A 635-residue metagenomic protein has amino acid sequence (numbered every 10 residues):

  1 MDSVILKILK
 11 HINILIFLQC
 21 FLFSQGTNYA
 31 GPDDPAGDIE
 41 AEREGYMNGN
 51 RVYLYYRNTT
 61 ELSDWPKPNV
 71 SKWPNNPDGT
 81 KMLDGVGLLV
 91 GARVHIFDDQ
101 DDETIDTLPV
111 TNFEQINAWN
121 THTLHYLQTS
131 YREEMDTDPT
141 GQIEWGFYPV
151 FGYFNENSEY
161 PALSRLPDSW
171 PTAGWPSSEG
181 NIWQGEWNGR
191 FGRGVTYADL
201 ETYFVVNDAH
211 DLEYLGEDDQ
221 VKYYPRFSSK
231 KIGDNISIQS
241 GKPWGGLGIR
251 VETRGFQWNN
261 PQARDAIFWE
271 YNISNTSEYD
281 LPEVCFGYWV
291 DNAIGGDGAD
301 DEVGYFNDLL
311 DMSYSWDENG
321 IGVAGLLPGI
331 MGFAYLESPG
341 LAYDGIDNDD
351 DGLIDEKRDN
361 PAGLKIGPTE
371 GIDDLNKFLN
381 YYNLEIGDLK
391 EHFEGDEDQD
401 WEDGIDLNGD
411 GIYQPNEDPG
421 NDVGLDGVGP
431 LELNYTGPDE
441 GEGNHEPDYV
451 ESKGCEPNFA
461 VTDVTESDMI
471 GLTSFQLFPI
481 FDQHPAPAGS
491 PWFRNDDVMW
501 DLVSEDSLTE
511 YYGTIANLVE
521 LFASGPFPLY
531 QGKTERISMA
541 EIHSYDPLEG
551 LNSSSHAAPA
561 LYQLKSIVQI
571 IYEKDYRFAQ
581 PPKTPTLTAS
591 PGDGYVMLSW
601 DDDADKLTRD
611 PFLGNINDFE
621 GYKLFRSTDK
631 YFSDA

Functional and structural regions predicted by a protein language model:
M1-N28: Bacterial Sec-dependent N-terminal signal peptides
Q25-A635: Extracellular/surface-associated beta-sandwich interaction domains
